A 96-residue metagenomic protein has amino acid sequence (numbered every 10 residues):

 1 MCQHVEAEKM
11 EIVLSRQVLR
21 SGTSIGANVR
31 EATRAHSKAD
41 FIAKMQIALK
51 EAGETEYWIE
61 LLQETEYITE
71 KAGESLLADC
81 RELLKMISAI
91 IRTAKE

Functional and structural regions predicted by a protein language model:
M1-E96: Short, C-terminally biased terminal segments at protein or domain edges
